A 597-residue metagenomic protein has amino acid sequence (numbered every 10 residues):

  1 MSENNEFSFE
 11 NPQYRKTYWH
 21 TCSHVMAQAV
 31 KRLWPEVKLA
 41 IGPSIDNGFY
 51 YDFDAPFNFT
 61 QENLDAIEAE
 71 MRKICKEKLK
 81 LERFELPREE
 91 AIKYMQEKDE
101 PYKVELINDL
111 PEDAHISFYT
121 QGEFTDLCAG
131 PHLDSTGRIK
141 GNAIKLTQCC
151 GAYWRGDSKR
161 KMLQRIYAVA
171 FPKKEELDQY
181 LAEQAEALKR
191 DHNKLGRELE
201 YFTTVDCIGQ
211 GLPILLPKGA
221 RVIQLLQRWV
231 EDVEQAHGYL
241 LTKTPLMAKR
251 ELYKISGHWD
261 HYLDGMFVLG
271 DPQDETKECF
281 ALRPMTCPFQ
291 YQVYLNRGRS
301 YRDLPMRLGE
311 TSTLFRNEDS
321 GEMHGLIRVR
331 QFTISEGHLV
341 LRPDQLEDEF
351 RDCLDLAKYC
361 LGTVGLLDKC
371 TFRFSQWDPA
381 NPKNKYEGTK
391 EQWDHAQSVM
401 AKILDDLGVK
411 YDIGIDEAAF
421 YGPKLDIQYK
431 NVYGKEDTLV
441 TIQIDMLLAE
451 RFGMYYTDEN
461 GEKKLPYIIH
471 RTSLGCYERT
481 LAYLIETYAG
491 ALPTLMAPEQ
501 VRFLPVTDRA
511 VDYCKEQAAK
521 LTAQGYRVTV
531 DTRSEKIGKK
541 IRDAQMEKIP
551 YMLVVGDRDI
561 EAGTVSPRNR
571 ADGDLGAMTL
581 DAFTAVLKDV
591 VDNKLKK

Functional and structural regions predicted by a protein language model:
M1-K38, I45-D46, D52-K597: NTP/phosphate- and nucleic-acid-binding module
